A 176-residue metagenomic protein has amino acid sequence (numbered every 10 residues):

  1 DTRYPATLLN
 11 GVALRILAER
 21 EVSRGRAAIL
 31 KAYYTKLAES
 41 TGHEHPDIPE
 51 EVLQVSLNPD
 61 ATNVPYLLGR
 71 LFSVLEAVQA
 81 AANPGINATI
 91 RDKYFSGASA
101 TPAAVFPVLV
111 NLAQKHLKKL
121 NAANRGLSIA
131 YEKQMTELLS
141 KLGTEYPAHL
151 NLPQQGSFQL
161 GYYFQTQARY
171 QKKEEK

Functional and structural regions predicted by a protein language model:
D1-K176: Intrinsic-disorder/low-complexity detector
